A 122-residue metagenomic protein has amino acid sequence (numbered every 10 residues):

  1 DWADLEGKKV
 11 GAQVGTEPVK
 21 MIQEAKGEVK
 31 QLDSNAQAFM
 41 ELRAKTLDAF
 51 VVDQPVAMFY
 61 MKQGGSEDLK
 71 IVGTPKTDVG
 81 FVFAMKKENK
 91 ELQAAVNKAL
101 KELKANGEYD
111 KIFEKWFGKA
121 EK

Functional and structural regions predicted by a protein language model:
D1-K122: Proline/Glycine/Serine-rich low-complexity intrinsically disordered segments that serve as flexible stalks/linkers
